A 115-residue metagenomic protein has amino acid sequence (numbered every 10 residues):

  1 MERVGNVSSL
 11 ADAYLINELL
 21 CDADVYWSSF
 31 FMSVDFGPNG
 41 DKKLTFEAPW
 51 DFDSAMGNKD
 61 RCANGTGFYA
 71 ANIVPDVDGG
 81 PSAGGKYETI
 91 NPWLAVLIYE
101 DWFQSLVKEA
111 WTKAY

Functional and structural regions predicted by a protein language model:
M1-Y115: Catalytic-core segments of enzymes that bind and process phosphorylated/nucleotide-bearing substrates
